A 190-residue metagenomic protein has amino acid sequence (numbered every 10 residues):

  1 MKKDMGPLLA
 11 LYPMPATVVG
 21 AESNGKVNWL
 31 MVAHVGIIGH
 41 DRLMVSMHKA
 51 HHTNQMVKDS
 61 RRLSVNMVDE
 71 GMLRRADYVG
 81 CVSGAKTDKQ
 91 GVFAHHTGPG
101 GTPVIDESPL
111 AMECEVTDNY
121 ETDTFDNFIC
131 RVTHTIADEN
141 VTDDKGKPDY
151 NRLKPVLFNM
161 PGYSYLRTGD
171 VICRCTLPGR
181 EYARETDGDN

Functional and structural regions predicted by a protein language model:
M1-N190: Basic, polyanion-binding surface patches
